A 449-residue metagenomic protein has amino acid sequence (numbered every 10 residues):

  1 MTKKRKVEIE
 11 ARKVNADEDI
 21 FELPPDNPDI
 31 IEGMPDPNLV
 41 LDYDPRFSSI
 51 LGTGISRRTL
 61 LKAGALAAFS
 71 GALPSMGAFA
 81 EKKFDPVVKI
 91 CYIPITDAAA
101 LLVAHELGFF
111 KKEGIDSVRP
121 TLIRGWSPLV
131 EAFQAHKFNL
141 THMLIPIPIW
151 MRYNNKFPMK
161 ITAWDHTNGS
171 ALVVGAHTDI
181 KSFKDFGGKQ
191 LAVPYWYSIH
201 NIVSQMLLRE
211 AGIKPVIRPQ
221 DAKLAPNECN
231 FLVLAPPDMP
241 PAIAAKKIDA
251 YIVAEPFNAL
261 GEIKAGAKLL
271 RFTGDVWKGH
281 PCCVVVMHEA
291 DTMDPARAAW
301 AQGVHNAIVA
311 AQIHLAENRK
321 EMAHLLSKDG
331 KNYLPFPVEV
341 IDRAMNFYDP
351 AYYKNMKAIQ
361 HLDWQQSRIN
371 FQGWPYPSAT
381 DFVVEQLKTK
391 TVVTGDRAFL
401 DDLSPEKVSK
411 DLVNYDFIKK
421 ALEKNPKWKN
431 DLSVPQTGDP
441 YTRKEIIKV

Functional and structural regions predicted by a protein language model:
M1-I55, T59: N-terminal secretory signal peptides
E8, E18, D26, D97-A99 (+3 more regions): Functionally engaged cysteine thiol sites
P37, R46-F47, T380-V449: Conserved C-terminal helix/tail region of periplasmic/extracytoplasmic solute-binding proteins
L41-D42, E81-A235, M239-T273, W277-G279 (+3 more regions): Short, glycine-/small- and polar/acidic-enriched structural segments that line small-molecule recognition paths
G52-T53, T59-A80: N-terminal export signals
P236-V340: Pocket-lining segment of extracytoplasmic ligand-binding domains
P295-A398: Secondary-structure end/capping motifs
